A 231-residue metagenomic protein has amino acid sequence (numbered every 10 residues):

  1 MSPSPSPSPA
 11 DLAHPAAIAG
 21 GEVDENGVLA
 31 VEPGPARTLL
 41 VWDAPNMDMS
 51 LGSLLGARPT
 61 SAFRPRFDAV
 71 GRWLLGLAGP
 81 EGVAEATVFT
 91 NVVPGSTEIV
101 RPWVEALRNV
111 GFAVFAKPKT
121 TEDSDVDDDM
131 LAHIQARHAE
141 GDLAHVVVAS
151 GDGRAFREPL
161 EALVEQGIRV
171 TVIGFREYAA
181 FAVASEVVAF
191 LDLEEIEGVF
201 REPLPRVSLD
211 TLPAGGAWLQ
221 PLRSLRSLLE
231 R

Functional and structural regions predicted by a protein language model:
M1-H14, V31, L212-R231: Intrinsically disordered, low-complexity mixed-charge segments
S2-V126, R169: Domain-level signal for Mg2+-assisted phosphodiester chemistry and nucleotide/NA-binding surfaces in nucleic-acid
T97-E230: Nuclease catalytic cores that cleave nucleic-acid phosphodiester bonds, predominantly acidic two-metal-ion
